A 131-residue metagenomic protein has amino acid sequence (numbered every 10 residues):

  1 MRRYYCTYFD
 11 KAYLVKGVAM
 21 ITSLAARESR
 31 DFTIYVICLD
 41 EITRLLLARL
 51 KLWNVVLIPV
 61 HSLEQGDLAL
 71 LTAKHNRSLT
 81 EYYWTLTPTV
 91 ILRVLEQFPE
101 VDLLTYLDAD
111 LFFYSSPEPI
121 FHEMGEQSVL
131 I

Functional and structural regions predicted by a protein language model:
M1-I131: Glycosyltransferase catalytic domains, chiefly GT-A lineage
